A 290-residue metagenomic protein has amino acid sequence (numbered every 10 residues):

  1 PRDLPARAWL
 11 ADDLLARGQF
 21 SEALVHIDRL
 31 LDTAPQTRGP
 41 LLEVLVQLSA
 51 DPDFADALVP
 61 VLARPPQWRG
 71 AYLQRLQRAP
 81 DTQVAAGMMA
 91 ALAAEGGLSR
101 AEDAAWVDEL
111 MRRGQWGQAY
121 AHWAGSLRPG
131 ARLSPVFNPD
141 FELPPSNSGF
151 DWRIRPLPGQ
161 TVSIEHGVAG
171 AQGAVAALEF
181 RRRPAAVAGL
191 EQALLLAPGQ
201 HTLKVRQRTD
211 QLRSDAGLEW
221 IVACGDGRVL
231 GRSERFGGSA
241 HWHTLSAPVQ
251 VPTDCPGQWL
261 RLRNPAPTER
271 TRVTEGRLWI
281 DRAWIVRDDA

Functional and structural regions predicted by a protein language model:
P1-R2: Signal peptide-directed extracytoplasmic domains
R7-A8, L24-V25, R78-A79: Long, acidic/polar, low-complexity amphipathic helices and coiled-coil-like
L10-L14: TPR/Sel1-like alpha-solenoid repeat signature
G18-V25, P52-D56: Structural signature of tandem alpha-helical TPR/SEL1-like repeats, specifically the intra-repeat loop/turn
D32, Q36, P40-E43, V59-G70 (+1 more regions): Extracellular and organelle-lumenal recognition/adhesion modules and their flexible linkers in secreted
